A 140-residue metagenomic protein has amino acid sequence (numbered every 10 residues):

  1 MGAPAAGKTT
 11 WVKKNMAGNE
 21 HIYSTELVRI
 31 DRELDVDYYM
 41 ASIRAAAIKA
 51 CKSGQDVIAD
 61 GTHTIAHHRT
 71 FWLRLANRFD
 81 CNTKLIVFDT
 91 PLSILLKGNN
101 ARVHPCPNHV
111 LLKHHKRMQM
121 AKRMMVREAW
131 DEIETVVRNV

Functional and structural regions predicted by a protein language model:
M1, A6-T9, K14-N19, L92-V140: Conserved GTP-binding G-domain of TRAFAC-class P-loop NTPases and closely related GTPase folds
T9-A59, L92, L96: Conserved substrate/cofactor phosphate-moiety recognition/catalytic segment in nucleotide-dependent phosphotransferases
H21-T25, D80-N82, P107: Short hydrophobic/aromatic-enriched beta-strand-loop microsegments
Y23-S24, V87, T135-V137: Structural signal for conserved beta-strand scaffold positions within catalytic alpha/beta enzyme cores
Y38-S42, A76, R102-P105: Short, hinge-like loop/turn segments at secondary-structure boundaries
A46, W72-R74: Aromatic/hydrophobic pocket-lining residues that form π-stacking "cages" and hydrophobic walls in ligand
D60-W72: Acidic, metal-coordinating catalytic cores used for nucleic-acid/nucleotide bond scission and strand-transfer chemistry
F79-G98: Conserved phosphate-donor/acceptor-positioning beta-strand/loop module used by diverse small-molecule
